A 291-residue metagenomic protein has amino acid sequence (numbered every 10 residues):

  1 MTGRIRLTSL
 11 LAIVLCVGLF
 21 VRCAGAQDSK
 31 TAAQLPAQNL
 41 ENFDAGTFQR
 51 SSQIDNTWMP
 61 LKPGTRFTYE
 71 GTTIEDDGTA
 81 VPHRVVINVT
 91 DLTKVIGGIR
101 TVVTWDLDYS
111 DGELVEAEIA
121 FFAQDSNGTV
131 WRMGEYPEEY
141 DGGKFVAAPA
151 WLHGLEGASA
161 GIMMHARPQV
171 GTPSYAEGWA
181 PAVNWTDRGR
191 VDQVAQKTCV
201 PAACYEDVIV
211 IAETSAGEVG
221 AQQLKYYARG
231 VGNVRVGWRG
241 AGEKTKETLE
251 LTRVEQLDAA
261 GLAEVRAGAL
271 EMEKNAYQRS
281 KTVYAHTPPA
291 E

Functional and structural regions predicted by a protein language model:
M1-L10: Bacterial N-terminal signal peptides that target proteins for export
L10-R22: Bacterial N-terminal signal peptides
A24-A26: Boundary at the C-terminal end of the N-terminal hydrophobic targeting segment
D28-E291: Conserved functional acidic sites
